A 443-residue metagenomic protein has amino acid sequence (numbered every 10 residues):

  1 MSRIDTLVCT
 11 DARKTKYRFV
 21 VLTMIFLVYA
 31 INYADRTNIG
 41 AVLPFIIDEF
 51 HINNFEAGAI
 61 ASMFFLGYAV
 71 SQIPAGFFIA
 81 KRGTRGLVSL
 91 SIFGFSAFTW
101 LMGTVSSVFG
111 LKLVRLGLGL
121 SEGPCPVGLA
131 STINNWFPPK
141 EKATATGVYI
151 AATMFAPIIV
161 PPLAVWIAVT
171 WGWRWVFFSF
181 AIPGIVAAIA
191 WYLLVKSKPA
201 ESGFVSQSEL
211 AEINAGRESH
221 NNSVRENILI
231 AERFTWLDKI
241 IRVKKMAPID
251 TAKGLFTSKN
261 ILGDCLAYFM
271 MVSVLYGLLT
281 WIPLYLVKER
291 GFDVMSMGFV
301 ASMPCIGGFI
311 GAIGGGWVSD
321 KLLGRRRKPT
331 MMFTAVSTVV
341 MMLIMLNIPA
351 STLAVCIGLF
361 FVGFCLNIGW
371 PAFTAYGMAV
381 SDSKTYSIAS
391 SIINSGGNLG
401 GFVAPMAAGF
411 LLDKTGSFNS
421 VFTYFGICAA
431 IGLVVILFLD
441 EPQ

Functional and structural regions predicted by a protein language model:
I39-G40, A247-I313, W370, T374: Extracytoplasmic gate region of multi-pass secondary transporters
H51, G83, T104-G110, S121 (+3 more regions): Helix-breaking motifs and short loop linkers at transmembrane-helix boundaries and internal kinks in secondary membrane
V70-F109: Conserved MFS/SLC helix-loop-helix module at the cytosolic interface between two early adjacent transmembrane helices
Q72-G83, I313-R325, L412-D413: Helix-to-loop junctions at the C-terminal end of transmembrane segments in multipass secondary transporters
K81-I92, D320-A335: Cytoplasmic membrane-interface "Motif A"-like loop-to-helix N-cap segments of 12-TM Major Facilitator Superfamily
V114-T153: Cytoplasmic helix-loop-helix junction between adjacent transmembrane helices in 12-TM secondary transporters
A152-S202: Helix-loop-helix hairpin linking two adjacent transmembrane segments in secondary transporters
R325-F373: C-terminal transmembrane helical hairpin of 12-TM major facilitator-type secondary transporters
